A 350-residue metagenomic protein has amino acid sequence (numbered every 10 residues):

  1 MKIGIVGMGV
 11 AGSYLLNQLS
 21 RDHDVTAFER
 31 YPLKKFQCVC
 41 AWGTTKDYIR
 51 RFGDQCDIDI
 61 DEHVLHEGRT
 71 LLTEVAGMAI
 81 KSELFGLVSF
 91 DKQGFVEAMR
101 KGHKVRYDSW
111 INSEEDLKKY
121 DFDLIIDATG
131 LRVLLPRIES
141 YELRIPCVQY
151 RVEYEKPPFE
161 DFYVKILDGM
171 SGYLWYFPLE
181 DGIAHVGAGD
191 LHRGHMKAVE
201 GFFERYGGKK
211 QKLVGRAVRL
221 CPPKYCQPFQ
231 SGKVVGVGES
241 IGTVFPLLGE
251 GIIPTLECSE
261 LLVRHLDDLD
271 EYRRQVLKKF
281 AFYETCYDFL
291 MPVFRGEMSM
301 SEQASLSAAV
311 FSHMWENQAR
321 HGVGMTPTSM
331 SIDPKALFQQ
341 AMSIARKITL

Functional and structural regions predicted by a protein language model:
M1-A11: Beta1/beta-strand and adjacent pyrophosphate-binding region of the FAD-binding site in flavoprotein oxidoreductases
V6-M8, N17-V39: Glycine-rich FAD pyrophosphate-binding loop
M8, A98-V214, Y225-C226, G242: Predominantly flavin-linked oxidoreductase catalytic cores and closely associated redox partners
R30-L72: N-terminal FAD cofactor-binding segment of flavoenzymes
G43, A79-R100, L191-K197: Short beta-strand to alpha-helix junction loop
L72-F90, I145, F177-G189: Helix-loop-beta segment of a Rossmann-like dinucleotide-binding subdomain
N112, R193-R273: FAD/FMN-dependent oxidoreductases across multiple families
R264-L350: C-terminal helical "tail/cap" subdomain of flavin- and related membrane-associated enzymes
